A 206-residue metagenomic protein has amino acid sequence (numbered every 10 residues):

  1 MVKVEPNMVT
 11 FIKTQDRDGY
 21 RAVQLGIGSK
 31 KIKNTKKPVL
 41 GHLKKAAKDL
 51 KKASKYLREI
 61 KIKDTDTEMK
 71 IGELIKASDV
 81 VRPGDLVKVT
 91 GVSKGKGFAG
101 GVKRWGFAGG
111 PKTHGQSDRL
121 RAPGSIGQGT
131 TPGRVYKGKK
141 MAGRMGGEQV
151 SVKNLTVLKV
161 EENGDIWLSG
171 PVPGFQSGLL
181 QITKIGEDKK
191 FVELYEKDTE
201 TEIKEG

Functional and structural regions predicted by a protein language model:
M1-G206: Extended basic (Lys/Arg/His-rich) segments that typically form rRNA-contacting surfaces in ribosomal proteins
